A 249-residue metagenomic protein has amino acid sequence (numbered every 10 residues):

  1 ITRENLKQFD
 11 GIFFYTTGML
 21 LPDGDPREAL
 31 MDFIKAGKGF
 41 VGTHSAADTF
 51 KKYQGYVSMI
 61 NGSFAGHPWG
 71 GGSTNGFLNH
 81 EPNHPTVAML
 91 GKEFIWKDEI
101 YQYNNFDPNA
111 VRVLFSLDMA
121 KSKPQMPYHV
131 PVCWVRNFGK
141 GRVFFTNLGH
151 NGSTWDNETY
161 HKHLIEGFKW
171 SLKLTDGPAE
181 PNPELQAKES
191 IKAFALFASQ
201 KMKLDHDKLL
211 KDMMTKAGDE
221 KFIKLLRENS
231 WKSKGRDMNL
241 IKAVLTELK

Functional and structural regions predicted by a protein language model:
N5-I12: Short acidic/histidine-rich motifs immediately flanking catalytic phosphotransfer sites in two-component signaling
F14, M19-M89: A glycine-rich, often tryptophan-bearing local segment used as a flexible ligand/cofactor-contacting loop or short
M19-R27, N157, H161, K234-M238: Solvent-exposed, acidic/flexible segments
G39-V41, L114, F144: Structural detector of well-ordered beta-strand residues that form the stable sheet scaffold of enzyme domains
G62, H67-K140: Catalytic beta-strand/loop cores that center a nucleophilic Ser/Cys/Thr and support acyl-enzyme chemistry
K121-V130, N137-L209, T215, I223-K224: Extracellular ligand-binding/catalytic regions of CAZymes and related secreted enzymes and adhesion modules
L225-L248: Alpha-helical adaptor scaffolds
